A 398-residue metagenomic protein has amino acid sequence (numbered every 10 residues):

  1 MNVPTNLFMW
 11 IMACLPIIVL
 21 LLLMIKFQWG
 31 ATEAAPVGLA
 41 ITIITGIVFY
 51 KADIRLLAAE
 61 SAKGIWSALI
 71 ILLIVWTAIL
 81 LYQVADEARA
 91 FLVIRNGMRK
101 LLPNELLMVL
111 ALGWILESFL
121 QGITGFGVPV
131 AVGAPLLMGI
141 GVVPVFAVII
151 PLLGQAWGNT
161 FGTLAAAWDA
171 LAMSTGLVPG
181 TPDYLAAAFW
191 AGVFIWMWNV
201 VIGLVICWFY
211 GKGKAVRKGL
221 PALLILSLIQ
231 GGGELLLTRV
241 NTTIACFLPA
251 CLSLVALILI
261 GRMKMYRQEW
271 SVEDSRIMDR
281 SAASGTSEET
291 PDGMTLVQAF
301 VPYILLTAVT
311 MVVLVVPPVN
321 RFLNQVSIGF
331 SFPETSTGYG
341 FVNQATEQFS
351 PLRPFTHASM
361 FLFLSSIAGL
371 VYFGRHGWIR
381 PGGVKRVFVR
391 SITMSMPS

Functional and structural regions predicted by a protein language model:
M1-T5, L21-W29, A52-R55: Short, hydrophobic transmembrane alpha-helix segments
N2-A13, N199-Y339: Long, contiguous bundles of hydrophobic transmembrane helices that form the permeation core of multi-pass
N2-L15, S67-I71, T124-P129, Y184-V200 (+1 more regions): Structural signature of hydrophobic alpha-helical transmembrane segments
M12-L22, W29-Y50, L72-A78, I202 (+5 more regions): Hydrophobic mid-bilayer segments of alpha-helices in multi-pass membrane transport proteins, especially secondary
L21-L22, I43-I47, S118-F119, A170-L171 (+2 more regions): Alpha-helical transmembrane segments of multipass membrane proteins
A58-I140, H376-S398: Membrane-embedded alpha-helical segments and adjacent helix-loop junctions characteristic of multi-pass solute
M108-R217: Hydrophobic transmembrane alpha-helices that form the pore/transport pathway of multi-pass ion and small-solute
T290-S398: Transmembrane helical segments that form the transport core of multi-pass membrane transport proteins
